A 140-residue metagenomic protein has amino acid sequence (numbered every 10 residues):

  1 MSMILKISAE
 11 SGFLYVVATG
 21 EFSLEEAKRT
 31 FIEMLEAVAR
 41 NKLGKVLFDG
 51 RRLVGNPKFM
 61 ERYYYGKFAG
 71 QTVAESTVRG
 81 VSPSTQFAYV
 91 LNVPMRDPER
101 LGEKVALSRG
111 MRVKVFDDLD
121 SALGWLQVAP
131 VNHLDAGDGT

Functional and structural regions predicted by a protein language model:
S2-T140: Amphipathic, Lys/Arg-enriched alpha-helical "gate/interface" segment within cytosolic domains that mediates
